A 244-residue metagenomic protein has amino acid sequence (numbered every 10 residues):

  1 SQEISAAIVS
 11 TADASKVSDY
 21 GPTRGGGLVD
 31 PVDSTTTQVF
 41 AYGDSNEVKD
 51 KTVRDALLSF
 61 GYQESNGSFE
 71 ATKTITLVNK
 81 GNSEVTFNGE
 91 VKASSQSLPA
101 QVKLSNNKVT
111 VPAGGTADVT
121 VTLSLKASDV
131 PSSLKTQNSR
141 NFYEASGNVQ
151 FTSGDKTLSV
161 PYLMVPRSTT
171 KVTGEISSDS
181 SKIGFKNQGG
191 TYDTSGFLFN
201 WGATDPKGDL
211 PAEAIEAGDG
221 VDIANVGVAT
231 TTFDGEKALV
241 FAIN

Functional and structural regions predicted by a protein language model:
S1-Y20: An often Trp-containing, charged/polar helix-loop segment at the C-terminal end of enzyme catalytic cores
P31-G81, N106-V111, S132-T136, V172-Q188: Beta-sheet-dominated interaction scaffolds and their linkers
E70, E84, T116, F142-S146 (+1 more regions): Extracellular Ig-like/FN3 beta-sandwich strand-entry sites
A71-N79, V121, A145-T152: Buried hydrophobic-core signal for structured, non-transmembrane domains
K80-P99: Short acidic, flexible loop segments centered on an aromatic residue
A100-T136: Intrinsically disordered, low-complexity Pro/Gly/Ser/Thr-rich segments with frequent PxxP/GP/PP motifs and embedded
A127-K171: Terminal connector regions
S180-N244: Surface-exposed extracytoplasmic segments
